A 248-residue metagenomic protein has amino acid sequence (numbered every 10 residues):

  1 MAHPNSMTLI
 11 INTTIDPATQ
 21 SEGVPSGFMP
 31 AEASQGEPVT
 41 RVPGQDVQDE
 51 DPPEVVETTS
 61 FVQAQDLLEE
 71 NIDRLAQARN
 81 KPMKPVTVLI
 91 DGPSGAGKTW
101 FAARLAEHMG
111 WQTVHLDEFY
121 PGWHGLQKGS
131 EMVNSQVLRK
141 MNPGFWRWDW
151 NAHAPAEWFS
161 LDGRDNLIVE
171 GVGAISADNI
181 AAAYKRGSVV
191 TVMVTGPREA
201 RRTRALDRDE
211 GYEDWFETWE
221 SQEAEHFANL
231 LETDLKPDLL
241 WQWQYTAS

Functional and structural regions predicted by a protein language model:
T8-V62: Charged, amphipathic alpha-helical linker segments immediately N-terminal to NTP-binding catalytic cores
I90: Hydrophobic anchor at the beta1->P-loop junction of P-loop NTPases
P93: P-loop (Walker A) phosphate-binding loop of NTP-binding proteins
K98: Conserved lysine of the Walker
F101: Hydrophobic positions on the alpha1 helix immediately C-terminal to the Walker A/P-loop
E118-G171: Conserved nucleotide-sensing/catalytic segment adjacent to the nucleotide-binding pocket in NTP-handling enzymes
S160-R208: ATP-dependent NMP and nucleoside kinases share a basic, alpha-helical "lid"
E210-S248: Small-molecule kinase domains that catalyze NTP-dependent phosphoryl transfer to phosphate-bearing small molecules
